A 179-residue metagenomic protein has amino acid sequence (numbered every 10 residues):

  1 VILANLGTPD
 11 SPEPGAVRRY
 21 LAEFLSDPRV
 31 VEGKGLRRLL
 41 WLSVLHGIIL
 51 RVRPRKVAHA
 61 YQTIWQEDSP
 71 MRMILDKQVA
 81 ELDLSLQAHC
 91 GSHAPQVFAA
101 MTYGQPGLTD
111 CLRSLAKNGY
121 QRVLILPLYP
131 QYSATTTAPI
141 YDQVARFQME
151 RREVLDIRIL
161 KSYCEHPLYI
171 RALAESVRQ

Functional and structural regions predicted by a protein language model:
V1-Q179: Active-site-proximal alpha-helix that buttresses catalytic centers in soluble enzyme cores
